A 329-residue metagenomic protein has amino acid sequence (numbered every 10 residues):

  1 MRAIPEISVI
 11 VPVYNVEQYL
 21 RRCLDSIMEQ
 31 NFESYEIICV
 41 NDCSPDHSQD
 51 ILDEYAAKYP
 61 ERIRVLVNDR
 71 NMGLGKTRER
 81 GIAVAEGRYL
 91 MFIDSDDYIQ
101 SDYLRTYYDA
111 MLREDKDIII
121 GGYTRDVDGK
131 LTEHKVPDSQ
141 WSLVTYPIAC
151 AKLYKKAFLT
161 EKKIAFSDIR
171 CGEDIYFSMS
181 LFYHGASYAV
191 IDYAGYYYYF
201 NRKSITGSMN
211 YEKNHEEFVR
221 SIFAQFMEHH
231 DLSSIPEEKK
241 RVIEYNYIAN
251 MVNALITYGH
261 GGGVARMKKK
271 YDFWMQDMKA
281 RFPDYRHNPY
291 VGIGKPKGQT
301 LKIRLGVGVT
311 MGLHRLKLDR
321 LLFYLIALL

Functional and structural regions predicted by a protein language model:
M1-F218, L232-I235, L328: Nucleotide-sugar donor-binding/catalytic module of glycosyltransferases that assemble extracellular/cell-envelope
L66, I99, F177, Y199 (+4 more regions): Residue-level signal for alpha-helical context at structural boundaries
R170-G172, E228-L232, K297-R304: Juxtamembrane/interfacial segments around transmembrane helices
G195-R202, S208-E237, Y245, A249-F282: Catalytic core of nucleotide-sugar-dependent glycosyltransferases
G261-L329: Membrane-interface aromatic/basic loop that binds lipid-linked glycans or pyrophosphate carriers, typified by
